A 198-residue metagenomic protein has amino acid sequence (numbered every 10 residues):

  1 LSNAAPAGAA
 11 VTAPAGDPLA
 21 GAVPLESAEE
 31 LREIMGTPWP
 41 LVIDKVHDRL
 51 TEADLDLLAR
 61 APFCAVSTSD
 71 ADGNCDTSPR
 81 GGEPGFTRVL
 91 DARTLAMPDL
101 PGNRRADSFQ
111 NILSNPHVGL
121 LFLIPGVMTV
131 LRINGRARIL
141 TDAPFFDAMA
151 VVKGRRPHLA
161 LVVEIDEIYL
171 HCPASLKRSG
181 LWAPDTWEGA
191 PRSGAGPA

Functional and structural regions predicted by a protein language model:
L1-A198: Binding-site signature for planar aromatic cofactors or substrates
